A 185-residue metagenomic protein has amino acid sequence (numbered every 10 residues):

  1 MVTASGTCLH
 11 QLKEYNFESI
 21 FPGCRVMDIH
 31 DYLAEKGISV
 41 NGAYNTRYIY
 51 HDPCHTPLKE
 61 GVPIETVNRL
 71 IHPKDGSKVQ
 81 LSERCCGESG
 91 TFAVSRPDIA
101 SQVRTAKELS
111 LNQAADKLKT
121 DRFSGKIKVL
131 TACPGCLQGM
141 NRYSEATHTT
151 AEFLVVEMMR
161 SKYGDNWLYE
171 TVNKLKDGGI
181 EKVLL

Functional and structural regions predicted by a protein language model:
M1-L185: Iron-sulfur cluster-binding electron-transfer modules in prokaryotic oxidoreductases
